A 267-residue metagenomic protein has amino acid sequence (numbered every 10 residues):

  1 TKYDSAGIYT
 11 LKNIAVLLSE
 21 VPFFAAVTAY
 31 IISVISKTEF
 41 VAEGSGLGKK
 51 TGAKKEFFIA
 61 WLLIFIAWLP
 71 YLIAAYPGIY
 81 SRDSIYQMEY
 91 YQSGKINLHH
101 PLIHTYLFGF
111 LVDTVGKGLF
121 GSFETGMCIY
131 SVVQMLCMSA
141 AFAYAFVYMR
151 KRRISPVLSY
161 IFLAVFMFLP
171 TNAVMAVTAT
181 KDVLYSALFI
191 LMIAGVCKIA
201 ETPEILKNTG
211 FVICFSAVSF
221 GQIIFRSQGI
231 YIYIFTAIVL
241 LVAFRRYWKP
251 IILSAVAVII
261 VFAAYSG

Functional and structural regions predicted by a protein language model:
T1, E20, A53-Y80, V258-G267: Transmembrane signal-anchor helices characteristic of membrane glycosylation enzymes that use polyprenol
I8-P70: Start-transfer (signal-anchor) and selected internal transmembrane alpha helices of multi-pass inner/ER membrane
A26, V132-R153: Transmembrane-helix motifs of polytopic, lipid-linked glycan transferases
K55-I59, A145-F168, A187, L206: Transmembrane-helix signature of polytopic, membrane-embedded enzymes that assemble or transfer cell-envelope glycans
A75-Q87, K95-L111, V115, F120-T125: Extracytoplasmic catalytic/substrate-binding loops of multi-pass membrane glycan-assembly enzymes
Q92, Y144, L184-T202, S219 (+1 more regions): Specific aromatic-rich, kink-prone transmembrane helix
V174-L184: Short acidic/glycine- and proline-prone juxtamembrane loop motifs at membrane-interface regions of multi-pass membrane
F211-R226, I238-L240, A257-Y265: Membrane-interface alpha helices of multi-pass inner-membrane proteins
